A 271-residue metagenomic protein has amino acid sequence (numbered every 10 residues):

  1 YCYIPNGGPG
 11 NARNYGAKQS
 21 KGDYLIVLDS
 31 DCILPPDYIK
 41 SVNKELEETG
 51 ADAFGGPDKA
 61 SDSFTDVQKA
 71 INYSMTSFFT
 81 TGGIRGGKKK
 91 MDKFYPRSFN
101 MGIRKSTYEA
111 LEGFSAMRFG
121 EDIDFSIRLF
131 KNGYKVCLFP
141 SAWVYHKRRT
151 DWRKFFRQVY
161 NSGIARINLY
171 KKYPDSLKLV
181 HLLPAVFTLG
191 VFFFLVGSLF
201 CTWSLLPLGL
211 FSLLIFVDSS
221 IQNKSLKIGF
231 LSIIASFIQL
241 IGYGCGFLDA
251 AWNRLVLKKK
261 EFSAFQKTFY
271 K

Functional and structural regions predicted by a protein language model:
I4-S20, S41, M91, Y95-F99: Glycine-rich, basic loop-to-helix element that forms the pyrophosphate-binding segment of sugar-nucleotide handling
K21-G22, N100-L111: Conserved nucleotide-sugar donor-binding and metal-coordinating catalytic region shared by glycosyltransferases
L25: Short aromatic/hydrophobic "clamp" motif used to bind/position activated sugar donors
D29-I33: The conserved acidic donor/metal-binding loop of glycosyltransferases
P36-K69, Y73, A142-W143, K147: Conserved donor NDP-sugar-binding/catalytic core segment of glycosyltransferases
G56-D62, I71-F94, E109, K172: Short, flexible, basic/aromatic active-site loop/helix in glycosyltransferases
S115-L177: Catalytic donor/gating beta->alpha subdomain of glycosyltransferases that bind UDP-sugars
F187-L257: Membrane-embedded multi-pass helical conduit in multi-pass membrane proteins, especially envelope-biosynthetic
